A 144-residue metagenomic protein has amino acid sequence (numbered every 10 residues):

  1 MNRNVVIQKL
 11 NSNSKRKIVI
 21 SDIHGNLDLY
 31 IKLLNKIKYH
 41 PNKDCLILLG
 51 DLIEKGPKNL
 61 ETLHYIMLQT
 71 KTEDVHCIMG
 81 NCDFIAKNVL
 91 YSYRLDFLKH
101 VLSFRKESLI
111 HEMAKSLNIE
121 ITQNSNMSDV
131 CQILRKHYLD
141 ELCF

Functional and structural regions predicted by a protein language model:
M1-Y65: N-terminal active-site segment of His-dependent metallophosphoesterases
G56-F144: Active-site neighborhood of divalent metal-dependent phosphoester bond hydrolases
